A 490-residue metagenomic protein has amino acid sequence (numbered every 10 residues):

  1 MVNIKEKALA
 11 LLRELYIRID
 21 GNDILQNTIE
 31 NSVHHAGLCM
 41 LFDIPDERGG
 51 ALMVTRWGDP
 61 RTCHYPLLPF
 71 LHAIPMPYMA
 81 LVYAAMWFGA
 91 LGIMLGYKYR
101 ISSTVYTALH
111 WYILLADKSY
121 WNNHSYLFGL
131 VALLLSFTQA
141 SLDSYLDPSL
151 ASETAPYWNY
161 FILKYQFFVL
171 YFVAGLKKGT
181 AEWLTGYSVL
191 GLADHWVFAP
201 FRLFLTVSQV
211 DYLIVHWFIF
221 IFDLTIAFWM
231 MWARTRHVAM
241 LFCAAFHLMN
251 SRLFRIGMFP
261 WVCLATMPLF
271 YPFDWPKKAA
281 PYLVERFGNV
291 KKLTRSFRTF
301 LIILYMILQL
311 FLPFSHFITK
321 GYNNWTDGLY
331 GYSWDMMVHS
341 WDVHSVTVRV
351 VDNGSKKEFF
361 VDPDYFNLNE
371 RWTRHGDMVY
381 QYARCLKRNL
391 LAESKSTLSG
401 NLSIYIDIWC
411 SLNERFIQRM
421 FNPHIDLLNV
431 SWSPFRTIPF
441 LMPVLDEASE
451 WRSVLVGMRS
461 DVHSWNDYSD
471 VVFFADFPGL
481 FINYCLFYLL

Functional and structural regions predicted by a protein language model:
M1-L490: Alpha-helical membrane-anchoring segments
